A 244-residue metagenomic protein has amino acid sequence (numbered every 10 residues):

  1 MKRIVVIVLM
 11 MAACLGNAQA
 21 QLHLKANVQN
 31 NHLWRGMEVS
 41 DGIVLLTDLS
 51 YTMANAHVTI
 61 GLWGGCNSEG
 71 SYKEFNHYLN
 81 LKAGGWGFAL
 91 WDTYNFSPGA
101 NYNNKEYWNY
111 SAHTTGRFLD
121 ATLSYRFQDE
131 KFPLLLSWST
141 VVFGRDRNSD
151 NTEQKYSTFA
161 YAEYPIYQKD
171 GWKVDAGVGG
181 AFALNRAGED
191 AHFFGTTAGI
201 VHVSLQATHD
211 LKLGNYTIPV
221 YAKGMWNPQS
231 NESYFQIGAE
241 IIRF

Functional and structural regions predicted by a protein language model:
M1-H23: Cleavable N-terminal export/targeting peptides
A20-T52: Outer-membrane beta-barrel initiation region
A26-H32, H57-S68, F88-F96, N103-Y107 (+3 more regions): Transmembrane beta-strand segments that form the barrel wall of outer-membrane beta-barrel proteins
W34-S40, G64-G70, Y102-N103, Y107-T114 (+3 more regions): Outer-membrane beta-barrel domain signature
G42-L90, Y164-K173, A181: Glycine- and aromatic-enriched membrane insertion/assembly motifs of diderm outer-membrane and organelle channel
I43-L49, V58, F75-H77, R117-L123 (+3 more regions): Hydrophobic, lipid-facing positions within transmembrane beta-strands of outer-membrane proteins
F75-Y78, G85-R117: Glycine/small-residue-rich loop that forms an oxyanion/phosphate-binding "nest" at active or ligand-binding sites
F127-I218, M225-S230, F235-F244: Outer-membrane beta-barrel transmembrane domain signature
